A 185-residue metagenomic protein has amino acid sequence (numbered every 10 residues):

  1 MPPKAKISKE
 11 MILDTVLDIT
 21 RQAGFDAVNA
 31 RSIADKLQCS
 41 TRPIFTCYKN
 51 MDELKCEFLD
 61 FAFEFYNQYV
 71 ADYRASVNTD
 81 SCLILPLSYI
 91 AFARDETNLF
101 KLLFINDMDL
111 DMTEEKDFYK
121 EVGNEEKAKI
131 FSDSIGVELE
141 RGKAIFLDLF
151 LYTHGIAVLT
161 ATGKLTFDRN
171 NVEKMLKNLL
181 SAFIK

Functional and structural regions predicted by a protein language model:
M1-A23, A27, S32, E53: Basic, helix-initiating cap at the start of DNA-binding domains
T20, L54-A62, V70, L103 (+1 more regions): Alpha-helical DNA-contacting segments of helix-turn-helix folds
Q22-F25, Q38, F45-K55: HTH DNA-binding helix-turn interface
E57, A71-N98, L149: Hydrophobic alpha-helical connector segments
V70, L110-V137, R141-L147, K174-I184: Amphipathic alpha-helical packing segments from all-alpha helical-bundle domains
A91-S132, V158, T162: Short secondary-structure transition hinges
L102, F150-D168, A182-K185: Amphipathic C-terminal alpha-helical segment
